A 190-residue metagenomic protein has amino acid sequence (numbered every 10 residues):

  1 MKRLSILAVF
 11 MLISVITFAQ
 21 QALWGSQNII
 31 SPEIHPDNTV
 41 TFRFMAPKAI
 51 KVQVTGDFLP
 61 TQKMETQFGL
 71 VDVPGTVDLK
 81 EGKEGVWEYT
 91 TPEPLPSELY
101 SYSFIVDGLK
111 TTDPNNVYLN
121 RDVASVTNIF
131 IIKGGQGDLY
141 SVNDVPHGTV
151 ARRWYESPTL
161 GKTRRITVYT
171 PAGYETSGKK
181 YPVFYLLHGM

Functional and structural regions predicted by a protein language model:
M1-L4: Positively charged n-region of N-terminal signal peptides that target proteins for export
Q20-P36, T90-L160: The feature marks proteins involved in alpha-glucan
N38-F42: Structural beta-strand segments of beta-rich domains
R43-P96, D107-I132: Aromatic-rich carbohydrate-binding modules that target alpha-glucans
V52-V54, Y102, I166: Short beta-strand elements bearing conserved aromatic residues within extracellular beta-rich modules
I166-A172, T176-G189: Short beta-strand element of the alpha/beta-hydrolase
